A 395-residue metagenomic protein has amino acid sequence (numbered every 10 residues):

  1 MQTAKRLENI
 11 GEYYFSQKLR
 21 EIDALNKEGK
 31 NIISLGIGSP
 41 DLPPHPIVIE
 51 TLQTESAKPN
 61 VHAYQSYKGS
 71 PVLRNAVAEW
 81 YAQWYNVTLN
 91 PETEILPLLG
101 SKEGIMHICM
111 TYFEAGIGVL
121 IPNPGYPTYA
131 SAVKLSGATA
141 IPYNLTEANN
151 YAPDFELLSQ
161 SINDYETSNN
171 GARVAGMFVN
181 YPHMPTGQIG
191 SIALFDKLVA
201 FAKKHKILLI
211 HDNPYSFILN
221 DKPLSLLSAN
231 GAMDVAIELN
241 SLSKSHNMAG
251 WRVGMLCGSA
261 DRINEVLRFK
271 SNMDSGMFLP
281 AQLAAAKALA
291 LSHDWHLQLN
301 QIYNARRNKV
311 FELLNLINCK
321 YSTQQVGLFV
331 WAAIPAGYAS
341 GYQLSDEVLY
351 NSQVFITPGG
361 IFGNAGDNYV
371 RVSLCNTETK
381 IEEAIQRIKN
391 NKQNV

Functional and structural regions predicted by a protein language model:
Q2-G100, H107, A290-L291, N394-V395: N-terminal small-domain helix-loop-helix segment of the aminotransferase-like
E28, S136, K204-H205, I317 (+1 more regions): Helix C-cap/helix->beta junction micro-motif
T111-V133: Conserved PLP-anchoring active-site segment centered on the Schiff-base-forming lysine
I141, T146-D221: Active-site phosphate-binding strand-loop segment of PLP-dependent enzymes
I141, Y338, E347-I356, F362-V395: PLP-dependent enzyme catalytic core of the Aspartate aminotransferase-like
M233-N304, N308, E312-L314, N391-K392: Conserved core segment of the aminotransferase class I/II
A286, I302-F311, Y321-A333, G366: Conserved glycine-rich beta-strand-loop-beta hairpin in the small C-terminal domain of fold type I
